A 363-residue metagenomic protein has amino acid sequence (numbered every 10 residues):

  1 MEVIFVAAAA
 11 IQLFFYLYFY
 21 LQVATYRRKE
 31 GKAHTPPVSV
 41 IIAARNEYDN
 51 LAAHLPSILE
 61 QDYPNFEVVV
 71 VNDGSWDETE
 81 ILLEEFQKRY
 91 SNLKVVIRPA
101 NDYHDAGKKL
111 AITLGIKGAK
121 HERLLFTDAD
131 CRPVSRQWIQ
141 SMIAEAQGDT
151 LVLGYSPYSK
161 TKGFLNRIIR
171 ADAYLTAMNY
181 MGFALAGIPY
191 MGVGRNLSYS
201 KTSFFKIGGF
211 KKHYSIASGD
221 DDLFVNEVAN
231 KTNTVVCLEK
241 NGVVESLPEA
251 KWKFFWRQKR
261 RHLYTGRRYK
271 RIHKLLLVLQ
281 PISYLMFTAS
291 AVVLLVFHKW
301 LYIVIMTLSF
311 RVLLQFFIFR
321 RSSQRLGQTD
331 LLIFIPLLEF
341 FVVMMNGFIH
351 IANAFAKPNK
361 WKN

Functional and structural regions predicted by a protein language model:
M1-H34, N346, N353: N-terminal membrane-anchoring/stem segments of glycan-assembly enzymes
Q22-R28, E47-E60: Short, well-formed alpha-helical segments that are part of the catalytic scaffolds of diverse glycosyltransferases
P36-S39, E67: Cell-envelope/extracellular polymer assembly enzymes that use nucleotide-activated donors
L55-D102: Acidic donor-binding segment of Leloir-type glycosyltransferases
E78, D128-A144: Acidic donor-binding/catalytic loop of UDP-sugar-dependent glycosyltransferases, especially processive GT2
L124: Short aromatic/hydrophobic "clamp" motif used to bind/position activated sugar donors
L151-T176, T202-F205, G209-H273: Catalytic donor/gating beta->alpha subdomain of glycosyltransferases that bind UDP-sugars
P281-K357: Membrane-embedded multi-pass helical conduit in multi-pass membrane proteins, especially envelope-biosynthetic
